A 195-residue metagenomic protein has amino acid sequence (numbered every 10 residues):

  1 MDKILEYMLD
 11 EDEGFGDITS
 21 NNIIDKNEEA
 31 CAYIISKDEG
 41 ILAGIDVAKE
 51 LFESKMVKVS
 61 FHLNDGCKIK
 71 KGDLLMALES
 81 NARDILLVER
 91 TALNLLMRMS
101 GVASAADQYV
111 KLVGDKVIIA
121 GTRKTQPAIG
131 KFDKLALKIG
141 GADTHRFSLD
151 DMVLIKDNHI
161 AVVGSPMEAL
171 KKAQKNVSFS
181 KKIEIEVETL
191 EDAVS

Functional and structural regions predicted by a protein language model:
M1-S195: Acidic/glycine-rich phosphate/pyrophosphate-binding loops and surrounding catalytic core that coordinate Mg2+
